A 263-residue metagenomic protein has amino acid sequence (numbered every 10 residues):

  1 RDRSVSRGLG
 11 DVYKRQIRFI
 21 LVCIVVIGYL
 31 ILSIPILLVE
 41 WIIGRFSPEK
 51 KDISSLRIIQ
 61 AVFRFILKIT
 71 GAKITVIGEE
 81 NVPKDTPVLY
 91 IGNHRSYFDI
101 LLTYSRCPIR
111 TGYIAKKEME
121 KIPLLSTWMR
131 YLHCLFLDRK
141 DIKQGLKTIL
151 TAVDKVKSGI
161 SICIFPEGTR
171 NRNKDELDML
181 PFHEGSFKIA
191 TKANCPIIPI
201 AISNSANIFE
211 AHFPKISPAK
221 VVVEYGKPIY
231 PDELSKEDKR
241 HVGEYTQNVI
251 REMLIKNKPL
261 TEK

Functional and structural regions predicted by a protein language model:
R1-Y13: Single conserved hydrophobic/aromatic residue that forms the stacking wall/gate of nucleotide- or nucleobase-binding
G8, S54, V62, D99-L102 (+6 more regions): Hydrophobic alpha-helical segments typical of transmembrane helices and their membrane-interface/capping positions
D11-V88: Membrane-anchoring hydrophobic helices of lipid-metabolizing enzymes
V12, V76, Y90, Y113 (+2 more regions): Generic preference for hydrophobic
Q16, L146-K263: Non-catalytic C-terminal accessory region of glycerolipid acyltransferases and related lyso-lipid remodeling enzymes
Y29-L37, I122-S126, A219-V221: Mobile beta-alpha loop/short-helix "lid" or hinge segments that flank ligand
L37-L56, I69, K84-I142: Catalytic core of membrane glycerolipid acyltransferases/transacylases, capturing the structured, soluble-facing
